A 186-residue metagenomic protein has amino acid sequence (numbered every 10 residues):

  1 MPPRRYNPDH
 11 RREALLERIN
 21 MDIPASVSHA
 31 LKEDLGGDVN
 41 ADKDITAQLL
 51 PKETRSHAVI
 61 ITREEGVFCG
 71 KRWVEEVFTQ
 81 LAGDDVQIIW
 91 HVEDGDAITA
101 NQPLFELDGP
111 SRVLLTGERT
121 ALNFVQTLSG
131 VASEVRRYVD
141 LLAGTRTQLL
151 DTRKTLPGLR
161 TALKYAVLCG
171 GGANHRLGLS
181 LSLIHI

Functional and structural regions predicted by a protein language model:
P2-I184: Acidic/glycine-rich phosphate/pyrophosphate-binding loops and surrounding catalytic core that coordinate Mg2+
